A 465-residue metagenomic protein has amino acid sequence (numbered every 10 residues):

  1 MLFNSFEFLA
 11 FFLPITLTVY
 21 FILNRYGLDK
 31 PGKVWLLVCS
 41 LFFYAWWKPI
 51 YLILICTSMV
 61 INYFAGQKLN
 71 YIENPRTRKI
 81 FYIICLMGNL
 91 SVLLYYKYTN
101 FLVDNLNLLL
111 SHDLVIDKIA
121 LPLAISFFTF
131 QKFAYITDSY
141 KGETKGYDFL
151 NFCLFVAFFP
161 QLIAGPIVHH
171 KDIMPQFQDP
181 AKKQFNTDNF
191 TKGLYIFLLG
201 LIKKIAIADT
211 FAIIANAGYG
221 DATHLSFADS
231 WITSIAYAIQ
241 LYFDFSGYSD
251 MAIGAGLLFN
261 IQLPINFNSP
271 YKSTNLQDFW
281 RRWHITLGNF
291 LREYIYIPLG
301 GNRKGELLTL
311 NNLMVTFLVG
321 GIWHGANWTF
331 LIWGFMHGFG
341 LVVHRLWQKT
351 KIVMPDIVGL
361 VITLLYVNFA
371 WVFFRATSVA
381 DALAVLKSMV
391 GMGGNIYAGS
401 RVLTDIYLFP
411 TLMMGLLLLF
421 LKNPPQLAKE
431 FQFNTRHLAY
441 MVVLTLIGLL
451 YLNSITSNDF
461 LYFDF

Functional and structural regions predicted by a protein language model:
M1-G415, K429-D464: Membrane-embedded transmembrane alpha-helical bundles that form the catalytic cores of multi-pass lipid-modifying
K422-K429: Membrane-interface capping segments at transmembrane-helix boundaries
